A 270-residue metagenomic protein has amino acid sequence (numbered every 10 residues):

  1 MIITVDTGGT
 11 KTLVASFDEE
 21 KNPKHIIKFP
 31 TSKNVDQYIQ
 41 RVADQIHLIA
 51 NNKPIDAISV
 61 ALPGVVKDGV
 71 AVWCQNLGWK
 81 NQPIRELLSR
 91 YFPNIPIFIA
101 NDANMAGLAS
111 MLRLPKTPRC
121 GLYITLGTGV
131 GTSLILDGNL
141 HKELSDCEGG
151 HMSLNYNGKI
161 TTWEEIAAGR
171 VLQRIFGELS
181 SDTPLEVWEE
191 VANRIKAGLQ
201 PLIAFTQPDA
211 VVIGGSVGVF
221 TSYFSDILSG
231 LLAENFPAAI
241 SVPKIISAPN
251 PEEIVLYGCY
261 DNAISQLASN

Functional and structural regions predicted by a protein language model:
M1-A57, V66-D68, L88-I97, A109-L122 (+2 more regions): ATP-binding/phosphotransfer module of carbohydrate and carboxylate kinases, centering on a glycine-rich
P63: Conserved NAD(P)H cofactor-binding loop of Rossmann-fold oxidoreductase domains
A71-N81: A charged helix-plus-loop insertion that forms the helical arch/lid used to bind and gate nucleic-acid substrates
I99-A103: Short loop/edge segments at beta-strand edges and connector loops that shape dinucleotide/nucleotide cofactor-binding
L136-D137: A cytosolic small-molecule/anion-sensing beta-strand core signal
